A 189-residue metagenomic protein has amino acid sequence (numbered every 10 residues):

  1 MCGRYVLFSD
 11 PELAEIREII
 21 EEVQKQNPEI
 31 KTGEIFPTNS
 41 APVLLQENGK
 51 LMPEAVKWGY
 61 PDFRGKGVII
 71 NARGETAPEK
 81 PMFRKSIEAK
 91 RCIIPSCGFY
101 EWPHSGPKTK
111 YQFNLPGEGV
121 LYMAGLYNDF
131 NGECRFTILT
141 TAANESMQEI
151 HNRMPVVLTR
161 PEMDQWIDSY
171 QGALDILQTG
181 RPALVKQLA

Functional and structural regions predicted by a protein language model:
M1-A189: Short linear sequence motif anchored by a di-proline
